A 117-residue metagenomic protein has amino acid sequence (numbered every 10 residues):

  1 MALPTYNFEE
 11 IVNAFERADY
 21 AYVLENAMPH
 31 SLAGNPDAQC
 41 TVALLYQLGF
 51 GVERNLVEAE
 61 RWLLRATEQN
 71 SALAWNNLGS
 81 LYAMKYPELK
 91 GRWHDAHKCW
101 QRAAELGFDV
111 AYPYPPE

Functional and structural regions predicted by a protein language model:
A2-L3, A18, A33-N35, L48-F50 (+3 more regions): Short helix-capping/linker turns of helical repeat alpha-solenoids
L3-A33: Alpha-helical segment of the N-proximal tetratricopeptide repeat
N7-E10, T41-L48, N77-K85, P113-E117: Hydrophobic face of amphipathic alpha-helices that form TPR/SEL1-like repeat modules and related alpha-solenoid
V12, M28, L32, P36-E53 (+2 more regions): Alpha-helical adaptor scaffolds
E16-E25, E53-W62, E88-C99: Structural signature of tandem alpha-helical TPR/SEL1-like repeats, specifically the intra-repeat loop/turn
Y46, W62, Y82, C99-W100: Conserved hydrophobic/aromatic "anchor" residues that stabilize well-ordered secondary structure elements
H97-G107, A111-P115: Leucine-rich solenoid repeat scaffolds
